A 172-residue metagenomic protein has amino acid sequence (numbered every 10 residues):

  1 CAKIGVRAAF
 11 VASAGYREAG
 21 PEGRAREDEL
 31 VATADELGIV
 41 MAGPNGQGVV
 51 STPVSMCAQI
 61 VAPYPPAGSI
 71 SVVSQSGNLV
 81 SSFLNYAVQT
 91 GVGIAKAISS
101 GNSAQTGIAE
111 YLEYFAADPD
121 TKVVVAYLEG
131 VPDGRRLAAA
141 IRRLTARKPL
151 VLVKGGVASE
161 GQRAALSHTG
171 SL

Functional and structural regions predicted by a protein language model:
C1-L172: Catalytic-core regions of core metabolic enzymes, especially those transforming organic acids/acyl-group intermediates
